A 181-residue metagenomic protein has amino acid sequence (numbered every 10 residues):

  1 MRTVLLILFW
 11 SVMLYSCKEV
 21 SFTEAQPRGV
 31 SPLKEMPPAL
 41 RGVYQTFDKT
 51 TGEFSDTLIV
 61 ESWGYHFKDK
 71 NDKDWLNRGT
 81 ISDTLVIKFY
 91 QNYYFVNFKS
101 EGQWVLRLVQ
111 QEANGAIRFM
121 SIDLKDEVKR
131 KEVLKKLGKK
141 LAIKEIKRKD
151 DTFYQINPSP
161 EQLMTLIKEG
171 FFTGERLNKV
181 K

Functional and structural regions predicted by a protein language model:
L5, Q26-Q45, V60: N-terminal helix-cap/turn-to-beta initiation motif at the start of protein domains
L8, G42, R107: Residue-level detector of short, conserved catalytic/binding motifs and their immediate flanks
M13-S16: C-terminal motif of bacterial Sec signal peptides marking the signal peptidase cleavage site
K18-L33, F47-T50, D69-K181: Calycin-type beta-barrel ligand-binding domains and close structural analogs
A39-D72: Post-signal-peptide N-terminal segment of Sec-exported extracytoplasmic proteins
